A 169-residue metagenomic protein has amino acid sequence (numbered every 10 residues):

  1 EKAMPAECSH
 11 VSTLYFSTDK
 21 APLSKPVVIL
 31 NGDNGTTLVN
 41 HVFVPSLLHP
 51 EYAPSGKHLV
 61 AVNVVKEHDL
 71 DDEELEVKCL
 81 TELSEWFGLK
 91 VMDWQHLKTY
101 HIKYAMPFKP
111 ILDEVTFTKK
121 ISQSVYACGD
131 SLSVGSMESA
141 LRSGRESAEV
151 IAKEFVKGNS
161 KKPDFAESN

Functional and structural regions predicted by a protein language model:
E1-E73, E82-W86: Mid-domain catalytic core of redox enzymes that form a hydrophobic substrate pocket/lid adjacent to a catalytic redox
P45, P50-N169: Conserved flavin/dinucleotide-binding core of flavoenzymes
